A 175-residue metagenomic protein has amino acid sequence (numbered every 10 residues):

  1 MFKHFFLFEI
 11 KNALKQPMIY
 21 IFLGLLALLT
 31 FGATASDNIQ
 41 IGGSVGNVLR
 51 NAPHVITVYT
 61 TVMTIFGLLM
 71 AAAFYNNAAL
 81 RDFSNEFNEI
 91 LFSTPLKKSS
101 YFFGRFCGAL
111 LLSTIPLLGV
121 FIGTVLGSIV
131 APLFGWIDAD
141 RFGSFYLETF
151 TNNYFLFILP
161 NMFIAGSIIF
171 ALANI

Functional and structural regions predicted by a protein language model:
M1, A78-R81, N161-M162: Short helix-capping and inter-helix turn/linker motifs at the boundaries of alpha-helical repeat units
M1-L26: Aromatic- and glycine-rich beta-strand/loop motifs that create alpha-glucan
F6, I10, Y101-F102, T151: Hydrophobic alpha-helical elements at and bordering transmembrane segments of multi-pass membrane proteins
E9, Y75, E86-F87, I168-A171: Short, hydrophobic/aromatic alpha-helical segments in well-folded domains
L14, N76-I115: Helix-loop-helix units of permease transmembrane domains in multi-pass membrane transporters, especially ABC
M18, S36-I39, S84: Extracytoplasmic
G24-A73, F103-I175: Secretory targeting signals
